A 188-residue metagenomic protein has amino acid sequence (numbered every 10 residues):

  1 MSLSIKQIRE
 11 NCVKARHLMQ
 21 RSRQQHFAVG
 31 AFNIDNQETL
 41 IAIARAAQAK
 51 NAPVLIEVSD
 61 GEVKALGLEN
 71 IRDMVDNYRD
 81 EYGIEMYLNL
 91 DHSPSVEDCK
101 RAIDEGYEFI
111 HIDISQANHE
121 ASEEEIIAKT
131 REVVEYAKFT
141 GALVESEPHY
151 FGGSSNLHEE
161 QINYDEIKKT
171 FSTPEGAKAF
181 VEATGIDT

Functional and structural regions predicted by a protein language model:
S2-G30: N-terminal amphipathic alpha-helix/helix-capping segment at the start of soluble metabolic enzymes
V13-Q24, N36-E62, L68-E85, S93-T188: Alpha/beta enzyme core
